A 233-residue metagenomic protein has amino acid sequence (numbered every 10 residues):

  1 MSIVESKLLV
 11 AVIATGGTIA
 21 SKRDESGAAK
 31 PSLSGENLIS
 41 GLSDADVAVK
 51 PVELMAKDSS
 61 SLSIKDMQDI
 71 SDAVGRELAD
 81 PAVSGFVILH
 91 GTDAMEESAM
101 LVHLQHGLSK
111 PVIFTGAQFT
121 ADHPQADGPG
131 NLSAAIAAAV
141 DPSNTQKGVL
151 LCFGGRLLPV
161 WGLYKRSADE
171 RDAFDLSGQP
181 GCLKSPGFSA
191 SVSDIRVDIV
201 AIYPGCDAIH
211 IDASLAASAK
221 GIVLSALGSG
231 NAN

Functional and structural regions predicted by a protein language model:
S2-S225, N231-N233: Active-site histidine-anchored catalytic micro-motif
